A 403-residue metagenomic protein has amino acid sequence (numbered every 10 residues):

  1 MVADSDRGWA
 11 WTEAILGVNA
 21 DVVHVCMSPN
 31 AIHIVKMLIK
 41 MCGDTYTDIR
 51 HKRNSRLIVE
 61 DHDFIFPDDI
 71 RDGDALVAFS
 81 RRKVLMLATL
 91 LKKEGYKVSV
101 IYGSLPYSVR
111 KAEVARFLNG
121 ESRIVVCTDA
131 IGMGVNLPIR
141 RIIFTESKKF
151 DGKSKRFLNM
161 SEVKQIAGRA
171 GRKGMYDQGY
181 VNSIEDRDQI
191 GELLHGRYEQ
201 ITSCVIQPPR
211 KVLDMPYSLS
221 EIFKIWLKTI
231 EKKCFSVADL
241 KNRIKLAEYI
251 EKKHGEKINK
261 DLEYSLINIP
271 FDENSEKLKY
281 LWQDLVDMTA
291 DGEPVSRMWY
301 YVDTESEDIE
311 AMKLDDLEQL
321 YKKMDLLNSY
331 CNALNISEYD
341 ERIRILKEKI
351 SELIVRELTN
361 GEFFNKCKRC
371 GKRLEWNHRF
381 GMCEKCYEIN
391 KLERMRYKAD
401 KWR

Functional and structural regions predicted by a protein language model:
V2-H51: Post-DEXD/H (motif II) to motif III coupling segment of the RecA-like Helicase ATP-binding lobe
V22-S28, V125-C127, I143-F144: Structural recognition of the conserved hydrophobic beta-strand(s) that form the central parallel beta-sheet of P-loop
H24-C26, I32, D68-E94, V98-Y102: Conserved strand-helix element at the start of the C-terminal RecA-like helicase core
N30-A31, L137, R141-F144, K148-D151 (+1 more regions): Conserved segment of the helicase C-terminal RecA-like domain
R81, V100-A112, T128-G132: Conserved helicase motor
N119-N136: Conserved two-lobed SF2 helicase motor
G179, G191-I230: C-terminal or mid-to-C-terminal helical accessory/interaction module adjacent to the motor/catalytic core
K211-R403: Non-catalytic terminal extensions of ATP-dependent helicases
